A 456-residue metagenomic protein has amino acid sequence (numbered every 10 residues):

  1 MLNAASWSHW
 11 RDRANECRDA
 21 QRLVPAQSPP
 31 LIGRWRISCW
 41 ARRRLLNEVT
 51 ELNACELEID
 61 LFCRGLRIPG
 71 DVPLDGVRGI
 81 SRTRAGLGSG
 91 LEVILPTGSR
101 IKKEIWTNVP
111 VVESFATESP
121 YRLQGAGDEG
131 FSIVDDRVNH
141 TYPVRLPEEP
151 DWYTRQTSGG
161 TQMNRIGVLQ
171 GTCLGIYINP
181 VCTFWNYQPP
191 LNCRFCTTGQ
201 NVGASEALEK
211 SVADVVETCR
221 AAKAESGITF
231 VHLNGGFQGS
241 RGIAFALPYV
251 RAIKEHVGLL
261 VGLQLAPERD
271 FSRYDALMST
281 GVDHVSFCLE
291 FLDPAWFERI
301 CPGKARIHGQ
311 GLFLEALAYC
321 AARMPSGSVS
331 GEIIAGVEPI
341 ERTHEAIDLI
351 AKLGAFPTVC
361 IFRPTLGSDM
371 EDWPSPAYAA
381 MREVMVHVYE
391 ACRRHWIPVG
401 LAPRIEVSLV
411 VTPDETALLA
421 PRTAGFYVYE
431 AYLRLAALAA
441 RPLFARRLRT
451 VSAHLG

Functional and structural regions predicted by a protein language model:
L2-S6: Extreme N-terminal basic, low-complexity initiation segments that serve as generic localization/processing leaders
W7-D136, H140, H344-G456: Auxiliary Fe-S-binding modules of radical SAM enzymes
K102-N192, G199-S205: N-terminal [4Fe-4S]-dependent radical SAM core
A126-V138, N164-V181, T229-G242, W296-A316 (+3 more regions): Short N-terminal secondary-structure initiator segments
P190-C196, E209-S211, A246-P248: "Short basic amphipathic alpha-helical interaction patches in structured regions
Q200-H232, F444, G456: Conserved alpha-helical substructure of the radical SAM core
V216, R220-K223, F230, N234-P376 (+3 more regions): Conserved AdoMet/S-adenosylmethionine-binding subsite of the radical SAM
